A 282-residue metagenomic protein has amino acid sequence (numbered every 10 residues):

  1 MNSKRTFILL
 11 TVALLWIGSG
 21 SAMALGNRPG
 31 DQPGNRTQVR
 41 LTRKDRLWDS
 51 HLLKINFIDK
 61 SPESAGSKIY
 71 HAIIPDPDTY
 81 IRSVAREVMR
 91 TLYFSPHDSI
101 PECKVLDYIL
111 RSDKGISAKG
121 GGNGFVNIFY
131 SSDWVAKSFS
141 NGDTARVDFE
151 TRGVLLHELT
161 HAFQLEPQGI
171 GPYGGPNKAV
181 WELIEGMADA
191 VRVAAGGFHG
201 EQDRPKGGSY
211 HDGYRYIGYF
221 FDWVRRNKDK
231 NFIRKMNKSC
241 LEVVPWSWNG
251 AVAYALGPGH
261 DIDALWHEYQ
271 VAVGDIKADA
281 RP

Functional and structural regions predicted by a protein language model:
N2-T11, S19-K54, R281-P282: N-terminal low-structure segments adjacent to metalloprotease catalytic domains across cellular compartments
L25, E63-D133: Auxiliary, metal-adjacent structural segments of Zn-dependent hydrolase domains
M89-I109, I170-A179, G200-K206, N231-S239: Surface-exposed patches in mature extracellular/periplasmic domains of secreted proteins
W134-L155, I170-V180: Short pre-active-site segment immediately N-terminal to the catalytic Zn-binding motif
G153-E166, E185-D189: Active-site recognition of the HExxH zinc-binding catalytic motif
L165, D189-G197, R226, K230: Glycine-rich, acidic and aromatic/proline-enriched surface loops and short helix-turn segments that act as binding
G174-I217: Post-HExxH zinc-binding segment in Zn-dependent metallohydrolases
I217-P282: Pan-zinc metallopeptidase signature
